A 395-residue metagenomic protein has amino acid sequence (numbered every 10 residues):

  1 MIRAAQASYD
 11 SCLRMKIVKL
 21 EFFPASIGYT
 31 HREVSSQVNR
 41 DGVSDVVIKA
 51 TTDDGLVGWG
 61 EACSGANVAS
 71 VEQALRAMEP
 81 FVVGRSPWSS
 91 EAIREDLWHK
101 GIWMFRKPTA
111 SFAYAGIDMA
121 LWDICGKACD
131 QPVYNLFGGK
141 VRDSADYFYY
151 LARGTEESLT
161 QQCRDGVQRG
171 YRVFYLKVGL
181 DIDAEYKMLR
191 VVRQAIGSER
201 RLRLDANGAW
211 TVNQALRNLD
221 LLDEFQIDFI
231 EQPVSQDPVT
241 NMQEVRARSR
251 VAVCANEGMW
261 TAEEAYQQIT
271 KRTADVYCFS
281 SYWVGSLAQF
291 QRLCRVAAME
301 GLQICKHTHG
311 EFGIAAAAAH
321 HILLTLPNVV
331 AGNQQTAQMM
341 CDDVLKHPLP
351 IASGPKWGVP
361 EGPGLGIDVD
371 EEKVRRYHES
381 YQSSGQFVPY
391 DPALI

Functional and structural regions predicted by a protein language model:
L13-G58, C63, A337-V344, P392-I395: Structured beta-strand/loop patches that form or line metal/cofactor-binding pockets in enzymes
I17, G55, M78, I117 (+7 more regions): Conserved, mostly hydrophobic/aromatic
K19, T51-A128: Metal- or metallocofactor-binding catalytic centers and their adjacent structured scaffolds across diverse enzyme
D118-A152: Glycine-rich, aromatic-flanked loop segments that form ligand/cofactor-binding clefts across common enzyme folds
G138-S249: Metal-dependent enolase-superfamily TIM-barrel catalytic cores that perform enediolate-based chemistry
D220, Q226, D237-C254, M259-P363: Shared catalytic-loop signature of beta/alpha-barrel
L365-I395: Extended hydrophobic packing segments that form well-structured cores
